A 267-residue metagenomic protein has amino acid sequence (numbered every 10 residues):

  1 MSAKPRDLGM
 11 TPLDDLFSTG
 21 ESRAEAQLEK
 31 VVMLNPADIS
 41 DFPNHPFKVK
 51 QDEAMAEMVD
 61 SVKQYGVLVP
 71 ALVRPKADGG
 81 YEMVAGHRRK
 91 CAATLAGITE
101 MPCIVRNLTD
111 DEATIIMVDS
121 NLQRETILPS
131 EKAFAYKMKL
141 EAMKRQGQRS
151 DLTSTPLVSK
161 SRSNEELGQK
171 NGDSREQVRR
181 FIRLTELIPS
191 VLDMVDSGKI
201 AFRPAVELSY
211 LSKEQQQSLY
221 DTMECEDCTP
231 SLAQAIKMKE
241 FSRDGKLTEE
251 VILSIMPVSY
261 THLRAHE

Functional and structural regions predicted by a protein language model:
M1-R106, E112-E125: Short, charged/polar connector segments at secondary-structure boundaries
A56, H87, R162, I188-P189: Residue-level marker for well-ordered alpha-helical positions
L68-P70, I188, S212, H266: Short, proline-centered helix/strand-breaking motifs
C91-E186, D196, R203, Y210: Amphipathic, charge-rich alpha-helical segments that serve as recognition/docking helices
E186-P189, K199-M256: EF-Ts-like protein-protein interaction surfaces
T261-E267: Conserved small/polar residues in nucleotide/adenosyl-binding loops
